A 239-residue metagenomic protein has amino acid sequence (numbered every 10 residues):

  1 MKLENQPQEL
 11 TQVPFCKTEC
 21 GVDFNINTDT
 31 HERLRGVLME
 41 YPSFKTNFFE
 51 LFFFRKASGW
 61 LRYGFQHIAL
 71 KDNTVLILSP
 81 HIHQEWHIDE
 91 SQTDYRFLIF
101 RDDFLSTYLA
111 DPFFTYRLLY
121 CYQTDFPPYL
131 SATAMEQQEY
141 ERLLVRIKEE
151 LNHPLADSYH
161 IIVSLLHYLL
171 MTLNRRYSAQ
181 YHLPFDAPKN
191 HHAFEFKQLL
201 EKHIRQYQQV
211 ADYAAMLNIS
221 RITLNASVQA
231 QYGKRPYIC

Functional and structural regions predicted by a protein language model:
M1-I68: Generic protein-terminus/edge-of-domain signal
K2-D23, H87-E149: A hydrophobic/aromatic-rich effector-binding and dimerization subdomain of bacterial HTH-type transcriptional regulators
W60-R62, Q84-E90: Short beta-strand His + acidic residue motifs that chelate non-heme Fe in jelly-roll/DSBH and cupin folds
F65-S79: Short acidic-glycine-tyrosine-enriched beta hairpin
L76, P80-W86, L105-S106: Histidine-centered metal-chelating micro-motifs
M135-Y181, H191: An amphipathic alpha-helical interaction segment
E136-E139, L165, P188-F196, Y232 (+1 more regions): N-terminal positioning helix adjacent to the helix-turn-helix/winged-helix DNA-binding module
E195, L199, H203-Y207, A211-C239: Basic/polar phosphate-binding segments, predominantly the helix-turn-helix DNA-binding elements of transcriptional
